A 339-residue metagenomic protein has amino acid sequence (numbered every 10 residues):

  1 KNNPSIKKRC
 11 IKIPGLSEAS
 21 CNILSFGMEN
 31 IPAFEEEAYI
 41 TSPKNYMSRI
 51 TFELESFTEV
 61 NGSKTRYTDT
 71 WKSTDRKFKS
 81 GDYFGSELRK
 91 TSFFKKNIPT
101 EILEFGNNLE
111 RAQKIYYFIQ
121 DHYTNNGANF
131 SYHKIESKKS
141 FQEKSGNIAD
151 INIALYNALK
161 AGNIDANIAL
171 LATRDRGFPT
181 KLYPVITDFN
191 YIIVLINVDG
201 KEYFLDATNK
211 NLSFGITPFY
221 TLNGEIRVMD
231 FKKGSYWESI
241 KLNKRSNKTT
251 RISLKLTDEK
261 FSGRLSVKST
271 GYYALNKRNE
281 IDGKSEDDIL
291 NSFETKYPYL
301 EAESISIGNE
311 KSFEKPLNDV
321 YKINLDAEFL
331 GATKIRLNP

Functional and structural regions predicted by a protein language model:
K1-P339: A sensor for short, sequence-defined functional sites
